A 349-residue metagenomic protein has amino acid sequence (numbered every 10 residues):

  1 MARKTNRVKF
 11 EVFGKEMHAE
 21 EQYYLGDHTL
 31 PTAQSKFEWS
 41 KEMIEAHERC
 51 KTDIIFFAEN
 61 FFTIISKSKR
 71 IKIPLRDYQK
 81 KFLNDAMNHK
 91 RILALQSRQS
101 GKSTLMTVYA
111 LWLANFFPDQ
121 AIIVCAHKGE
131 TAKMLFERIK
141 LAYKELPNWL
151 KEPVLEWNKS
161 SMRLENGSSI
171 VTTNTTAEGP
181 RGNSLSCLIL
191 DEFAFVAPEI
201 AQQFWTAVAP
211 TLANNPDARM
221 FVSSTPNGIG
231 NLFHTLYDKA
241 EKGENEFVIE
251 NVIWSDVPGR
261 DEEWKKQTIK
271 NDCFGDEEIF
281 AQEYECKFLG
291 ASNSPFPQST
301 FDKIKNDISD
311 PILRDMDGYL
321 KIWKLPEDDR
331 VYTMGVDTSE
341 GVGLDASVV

Functional and structural regions predicted by a protein language model:
A2-R91: Pre-P-loop entry segment of helicase/translocase ATPase cores
R91, T107, L111, K140 (+7 more regions): RNase H-like, metal-dependent nuclease domains and their acidic two-metal-ion catalytic environment used
I92-L95, I123: Short hydrophobic/aromatic beta-strand immediately N-terminal to the Walker A/P-loop
Q99: Walker A (P-loop) phosphate-binding loop of P-loop NTPases
K102: Conserved lysine of the Walker
Q120-L141: Conserved Walker A/P-loop ATP-binding site and its immediately adjacent core in helicase/helicase-like ATPase domains
M134-S186: Inter-Walker segment of RecA-like/P-loop motor cores
E199-D217: Short, conserved "post-DEAD/DEAH" coupling segment immediately C-terminal to helicase motif II within the SF2/RecA-like
